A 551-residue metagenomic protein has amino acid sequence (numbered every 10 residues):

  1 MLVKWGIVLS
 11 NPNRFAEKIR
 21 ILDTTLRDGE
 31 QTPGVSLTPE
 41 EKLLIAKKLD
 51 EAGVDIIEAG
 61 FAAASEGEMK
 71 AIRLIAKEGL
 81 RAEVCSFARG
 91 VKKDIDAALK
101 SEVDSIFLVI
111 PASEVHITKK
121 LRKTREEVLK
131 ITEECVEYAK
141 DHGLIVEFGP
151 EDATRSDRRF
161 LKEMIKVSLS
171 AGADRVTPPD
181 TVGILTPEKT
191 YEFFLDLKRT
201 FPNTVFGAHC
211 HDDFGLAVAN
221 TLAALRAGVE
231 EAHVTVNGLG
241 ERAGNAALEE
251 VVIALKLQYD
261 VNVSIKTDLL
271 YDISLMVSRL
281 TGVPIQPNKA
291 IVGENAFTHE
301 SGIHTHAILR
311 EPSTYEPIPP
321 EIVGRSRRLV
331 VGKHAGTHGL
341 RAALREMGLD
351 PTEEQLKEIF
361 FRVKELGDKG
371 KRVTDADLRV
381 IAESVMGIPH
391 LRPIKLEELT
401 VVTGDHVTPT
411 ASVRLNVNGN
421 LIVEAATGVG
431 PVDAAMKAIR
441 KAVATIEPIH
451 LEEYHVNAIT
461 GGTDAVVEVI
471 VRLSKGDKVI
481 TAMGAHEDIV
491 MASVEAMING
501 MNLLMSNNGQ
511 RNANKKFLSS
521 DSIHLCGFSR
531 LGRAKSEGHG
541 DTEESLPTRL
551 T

Functional and structural regions predicted by a protein language model:
L2-K92, V331-K333, T337-A343: N-terminal capping/small domains of soluble enzymes
L2-R20, T25, L255, Y259-A425 (+1 more regions): A mid-to-C-terminal "edge-of-domain" accessory segment
I21-T24, I57-A59, A82-A88, I106-L108 (+4 more regions): Hydrophobic faces of well-ordered beta-strands that scaffold small-molecule active sites in alpha/beta enzyme cores
Q31, E41-A46, V373-I480, G484-I489: Non-catalytic terminal/interface segments that mediate subunit docking, oligomerization, and allosteric communication
T32, L37-I56, K92-F201, L222-A223 (+1 more regions): Alpha/beta enzyme core
L185, K189-T305: Catalytic alpha/beta core domains of metabolic enzymes, predominantly
V479-T481, A485-Q510: Mixed-charge, glycine-accented linear interaction segment located at domain edges/termini
N514, S520-R530, S536-T551: Short, low-complexity, charge-dense intrinsically disordered segments
